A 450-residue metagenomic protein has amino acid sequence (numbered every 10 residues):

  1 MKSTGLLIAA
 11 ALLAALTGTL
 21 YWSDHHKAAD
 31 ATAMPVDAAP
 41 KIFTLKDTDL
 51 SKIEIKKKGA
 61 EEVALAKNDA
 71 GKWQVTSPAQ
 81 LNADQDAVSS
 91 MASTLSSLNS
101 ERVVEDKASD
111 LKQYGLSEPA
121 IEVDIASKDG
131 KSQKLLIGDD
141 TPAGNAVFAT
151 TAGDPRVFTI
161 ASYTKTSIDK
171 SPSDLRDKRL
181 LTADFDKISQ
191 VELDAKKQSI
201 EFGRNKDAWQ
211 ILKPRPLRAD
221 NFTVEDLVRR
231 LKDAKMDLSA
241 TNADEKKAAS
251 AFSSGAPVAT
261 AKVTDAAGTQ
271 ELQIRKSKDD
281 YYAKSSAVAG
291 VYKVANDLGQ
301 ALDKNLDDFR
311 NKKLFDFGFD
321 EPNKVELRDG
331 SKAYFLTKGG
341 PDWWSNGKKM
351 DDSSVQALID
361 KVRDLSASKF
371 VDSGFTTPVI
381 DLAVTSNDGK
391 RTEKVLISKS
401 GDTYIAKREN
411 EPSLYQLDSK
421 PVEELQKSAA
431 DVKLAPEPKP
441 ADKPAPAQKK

Functional and structural regions predicted by a protein language model:
M1-K450: A short-motif feature that recognizes glycine-rich, charge-decorated loops that bind or process nucleotide phosphates
